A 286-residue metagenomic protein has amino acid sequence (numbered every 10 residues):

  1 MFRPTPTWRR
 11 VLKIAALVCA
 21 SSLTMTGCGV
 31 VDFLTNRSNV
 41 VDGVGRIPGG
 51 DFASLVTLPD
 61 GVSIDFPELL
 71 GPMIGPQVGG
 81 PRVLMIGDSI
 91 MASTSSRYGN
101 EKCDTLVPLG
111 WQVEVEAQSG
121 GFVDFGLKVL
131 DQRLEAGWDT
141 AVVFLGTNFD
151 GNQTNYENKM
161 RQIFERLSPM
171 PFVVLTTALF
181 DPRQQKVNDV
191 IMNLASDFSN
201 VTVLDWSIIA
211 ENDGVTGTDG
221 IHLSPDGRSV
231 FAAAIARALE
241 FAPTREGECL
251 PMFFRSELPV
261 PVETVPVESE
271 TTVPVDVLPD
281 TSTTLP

Functional and structural regions predicted by a protein language model:
M1-I86, M91-A92, A236, E240-P286: N-terminal secretory targeting modules
A15, G29-N36, L127-Q132, N148-R166 (+6 more regions): Extracellular glycan-modifying ectodomains
P76-K159, P182-K186: Conserved SGNH/GDSL esterase-like catalytic core that processes O-acyl groups on lipids and polysaccharides
L84, V174-T176, T202-L204: Hydrophobic/aromatic beta-strand patches that form the interior of the parallel beta-sheet core in alpha/beta enzyme
A117-S119, T177, S207: Residues at the C-termini of beta-strands that transition into short coil/loop
P169-F172: A short helix->loop->beta-strand "cap" motif at the edges of active sites that frequently abuts
D181-S282: Catalytic His-Asp segment of secreted/periplasmic serine-dependent ester chemistry enzymes
